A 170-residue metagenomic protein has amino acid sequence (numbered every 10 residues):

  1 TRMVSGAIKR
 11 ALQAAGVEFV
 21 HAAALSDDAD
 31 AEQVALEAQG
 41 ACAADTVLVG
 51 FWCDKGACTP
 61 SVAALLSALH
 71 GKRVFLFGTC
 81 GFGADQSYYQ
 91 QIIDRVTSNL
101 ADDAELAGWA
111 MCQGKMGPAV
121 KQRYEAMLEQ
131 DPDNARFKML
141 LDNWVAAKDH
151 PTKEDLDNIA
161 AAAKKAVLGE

Functional and structural regions predicted by a protein language model:
T1-V4: Short N-terminal binding/cap micro-motifs at the start of the first secondary-structure element
K9-A15, A44-V49, D54-E170: FMN-binding flavodoxin-like domain, especially the glycine-rich phosphate-binding loop
A15-E37, A41, V47-F51: A short beta-strand-loop structural module common to alpha/beta enzyme folds
